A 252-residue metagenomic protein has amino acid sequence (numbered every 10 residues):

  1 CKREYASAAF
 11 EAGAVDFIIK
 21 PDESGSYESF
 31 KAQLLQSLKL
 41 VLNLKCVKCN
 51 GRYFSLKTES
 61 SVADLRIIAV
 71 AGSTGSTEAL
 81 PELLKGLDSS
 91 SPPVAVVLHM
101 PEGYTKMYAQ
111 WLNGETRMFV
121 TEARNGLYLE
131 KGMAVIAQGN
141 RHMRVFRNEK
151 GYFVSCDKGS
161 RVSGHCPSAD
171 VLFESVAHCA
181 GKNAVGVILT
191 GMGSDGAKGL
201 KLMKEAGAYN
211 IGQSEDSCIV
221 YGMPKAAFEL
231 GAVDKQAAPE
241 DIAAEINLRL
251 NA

Functional and structural regions predicted by a protein language model:
C1-A252: Conserved acid/base catalytic micro-environments in cytosolic active-site loops
